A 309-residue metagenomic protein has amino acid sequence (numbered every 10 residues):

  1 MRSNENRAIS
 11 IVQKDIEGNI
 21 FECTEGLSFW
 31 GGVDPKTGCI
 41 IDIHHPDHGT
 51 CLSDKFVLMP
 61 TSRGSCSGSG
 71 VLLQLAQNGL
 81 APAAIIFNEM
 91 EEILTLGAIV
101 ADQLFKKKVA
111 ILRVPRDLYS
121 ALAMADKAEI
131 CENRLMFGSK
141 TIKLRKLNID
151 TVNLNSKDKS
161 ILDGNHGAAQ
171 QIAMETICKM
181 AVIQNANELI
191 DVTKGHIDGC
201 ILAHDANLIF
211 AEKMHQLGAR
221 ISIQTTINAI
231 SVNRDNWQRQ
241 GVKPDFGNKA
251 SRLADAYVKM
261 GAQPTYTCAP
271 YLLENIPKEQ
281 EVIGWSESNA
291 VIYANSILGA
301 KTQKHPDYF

Functional and structural regions predicted by a protein language model:
R2-G26, G138-L217, Q303: N-terminal basic/disordered segments at the start of proteins
R2-M136, S231: Feature captures the catalytic cores and cofactor-binding loops of soluble hydro-lyases/lyases that act on carboxylate
D15-I16, G49-S53, N78-A81, M214-G218 (+4 more regions): Flexible, charged surface loops at secondary-structure boundaries
W30-G38, F56-R63, H166-T176, F210-A219 (+1 more regions): Phosphate-binding glycine-rich loops and adjacent basic patches that engage nucleotide phosphates, nucleic-acid
V33-G38, S67-Q74, V100, K143-R145 (+3 more regions): Surface-exposed beta-strand edges and their flanking turn/coil or helix-capping segments
C66, G70-L73, A81-A84, N88 (+1 more regions): Glycine-rich, N-terminal phosphate-binding loop and its surrounding beta-alpha-beta segment
I99-V114, K127, M136, I227-Y308: A generic, well-ordered mixed alpha/beta core segment in the N-terminal half of proteins
L144-T151, V182-E188, R220-I230, E279-N289: Short, compositionally biased low-complexity segments
